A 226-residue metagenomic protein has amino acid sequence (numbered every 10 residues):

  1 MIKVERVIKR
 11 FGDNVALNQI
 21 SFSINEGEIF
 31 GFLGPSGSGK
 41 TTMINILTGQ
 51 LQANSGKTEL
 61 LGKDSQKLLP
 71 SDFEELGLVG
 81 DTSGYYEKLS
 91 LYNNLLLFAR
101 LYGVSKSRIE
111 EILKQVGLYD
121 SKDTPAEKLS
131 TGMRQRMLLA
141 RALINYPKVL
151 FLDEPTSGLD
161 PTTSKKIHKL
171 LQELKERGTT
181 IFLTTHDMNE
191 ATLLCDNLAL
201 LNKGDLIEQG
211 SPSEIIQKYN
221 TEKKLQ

Functional and structural regions predicted by a protein language model:
T48: Helix-to-loop junction immediately C-terminal to a conserved catalytic motif
G56-K67, S71-D72: Conserved ABC transporter NBD signature motif
L96, R100, K106-S121: Conserved ABC ATPase "signature" region
L150-D153: Catalytic Walker B motif of ABC-type/P-loop ATPase nucleotide-binding domains
H168-Q226: ABC transporter nucleotide-binding domain
